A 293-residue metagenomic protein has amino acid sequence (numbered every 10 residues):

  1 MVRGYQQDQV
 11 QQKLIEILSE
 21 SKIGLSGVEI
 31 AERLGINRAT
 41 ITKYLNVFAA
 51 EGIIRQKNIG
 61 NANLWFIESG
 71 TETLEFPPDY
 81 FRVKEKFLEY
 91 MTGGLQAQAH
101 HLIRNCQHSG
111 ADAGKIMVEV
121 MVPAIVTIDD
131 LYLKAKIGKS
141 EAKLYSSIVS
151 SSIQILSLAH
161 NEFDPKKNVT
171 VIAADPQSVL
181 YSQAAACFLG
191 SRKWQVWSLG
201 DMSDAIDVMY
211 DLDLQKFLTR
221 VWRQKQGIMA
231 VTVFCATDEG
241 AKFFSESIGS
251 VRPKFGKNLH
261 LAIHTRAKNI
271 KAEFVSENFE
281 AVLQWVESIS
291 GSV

Functional and structural regions predicted by a protein language model:
M1-I15, P77-P78: Short alpha-helical segments that sit at the start of domains
G4, E16-I17, L34-G35, A174-P176: A generic secondary-structure micro-motif detector that highlights 1-2 residue hydrophobic/ambivalent hotspots embedded
V10, G24-S26: Residues that mark the N-terminal boundary/hinge immediately upstream of a DNA-recognition element
L18-I23: Short helix-capping/hinge SLiMs at alpha-helix to coil transitions
E29-A31: A short acidic, leucine-rich amphipathic alpha-helix
I36-R38, T42-H160: Long amphipathic alpha-helical segments
A135, S151-V293: C-terminal regulatory/effector modules of DNA-binding transcriptional regulators
